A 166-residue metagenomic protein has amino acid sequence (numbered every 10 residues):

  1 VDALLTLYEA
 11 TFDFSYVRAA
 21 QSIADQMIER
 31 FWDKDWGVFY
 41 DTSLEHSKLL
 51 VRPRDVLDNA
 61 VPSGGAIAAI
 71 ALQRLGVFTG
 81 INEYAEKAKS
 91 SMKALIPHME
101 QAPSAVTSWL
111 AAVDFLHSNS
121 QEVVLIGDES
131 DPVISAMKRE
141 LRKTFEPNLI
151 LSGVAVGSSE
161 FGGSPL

Functional and structural regions predicted by a protein language model:
V1-L166: Glycan-recognition and catalytic cores of secretory/periplasmic carbohydrate-active enzymes
